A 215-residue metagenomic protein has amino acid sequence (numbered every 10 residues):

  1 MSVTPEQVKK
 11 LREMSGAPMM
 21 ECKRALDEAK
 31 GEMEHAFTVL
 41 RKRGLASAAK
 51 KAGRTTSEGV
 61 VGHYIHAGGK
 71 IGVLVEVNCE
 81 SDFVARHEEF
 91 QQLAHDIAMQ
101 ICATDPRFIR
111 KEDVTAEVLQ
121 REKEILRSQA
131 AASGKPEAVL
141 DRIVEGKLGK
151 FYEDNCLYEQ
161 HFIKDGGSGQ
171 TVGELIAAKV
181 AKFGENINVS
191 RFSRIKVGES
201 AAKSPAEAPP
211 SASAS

Functional and structural regions predicted by a protein language model:
M1-S215: N-terminal assembly/interaction segments in proteins that build large macromolecular machines
